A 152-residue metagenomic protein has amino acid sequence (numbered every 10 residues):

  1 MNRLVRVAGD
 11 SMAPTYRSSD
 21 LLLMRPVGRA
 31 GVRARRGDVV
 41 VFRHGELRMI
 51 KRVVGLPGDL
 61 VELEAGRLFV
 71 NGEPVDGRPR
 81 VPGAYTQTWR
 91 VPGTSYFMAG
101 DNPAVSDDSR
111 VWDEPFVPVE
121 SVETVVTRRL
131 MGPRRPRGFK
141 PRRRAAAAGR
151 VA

Functional and structural regions predicted by a protein language model:
M1-A152: Extended hydrophobic leader/signal-anchor segments used for secretion and membrane insertion
